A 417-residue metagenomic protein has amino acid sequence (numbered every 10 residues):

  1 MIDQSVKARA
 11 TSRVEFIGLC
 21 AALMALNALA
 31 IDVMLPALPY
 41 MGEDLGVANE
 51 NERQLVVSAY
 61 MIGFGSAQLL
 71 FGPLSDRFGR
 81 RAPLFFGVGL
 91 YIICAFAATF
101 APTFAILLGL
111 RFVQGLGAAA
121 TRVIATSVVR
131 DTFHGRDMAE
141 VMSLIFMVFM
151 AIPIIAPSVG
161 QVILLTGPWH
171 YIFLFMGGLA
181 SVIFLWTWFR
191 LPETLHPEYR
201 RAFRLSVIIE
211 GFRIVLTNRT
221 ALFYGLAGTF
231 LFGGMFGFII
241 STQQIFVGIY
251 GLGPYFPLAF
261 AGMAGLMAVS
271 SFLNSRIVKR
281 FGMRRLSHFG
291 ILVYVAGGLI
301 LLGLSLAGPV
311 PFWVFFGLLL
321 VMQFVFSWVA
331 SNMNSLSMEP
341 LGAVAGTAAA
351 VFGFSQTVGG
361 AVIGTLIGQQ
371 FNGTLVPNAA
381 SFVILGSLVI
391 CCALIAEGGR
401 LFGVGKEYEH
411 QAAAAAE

Functional and structural regions predicted by a protein language model:
I2-A10, T194-Y224: Juxtamembrane intracellular "pre-TM" segments in multi-pass secondary transporters
E15-V47, F238-Q243: Extracytoplasmic
A37-S66: Extracellular/periplasmic helix-loop-helix junction of adjacent transmembrane segments in MFS-like secondary
V47, G79, F100-I106, G117 (+2 more regions): Helix-breaking motifs and short loop linkers at transmembrane-helix boundaries and internal kinks in secondary membrane
G65-A105: Conserved MFS/SLC helix-loop-helix module at the cytosolic interface between two early adjacent transmembrane helices
L90-A97, A105-V113, W313-L319: Paired small-residue
I106, G135-R136, E140-L191, L195: Helix-loop-helix hairpin linking two adjacent transmembrane segments in secondary transporters
L110-A151: Cytoplasmic helix-loop-helix junction between adjacent transmembrane helices in 12-TM secondary transporters
